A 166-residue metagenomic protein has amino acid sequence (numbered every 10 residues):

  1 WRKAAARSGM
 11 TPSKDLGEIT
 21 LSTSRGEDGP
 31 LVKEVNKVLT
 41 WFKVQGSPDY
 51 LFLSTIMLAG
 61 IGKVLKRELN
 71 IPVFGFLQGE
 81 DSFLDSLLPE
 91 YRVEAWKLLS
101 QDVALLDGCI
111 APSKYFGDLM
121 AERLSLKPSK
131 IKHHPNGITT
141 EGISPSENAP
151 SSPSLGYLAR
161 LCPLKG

Functional and structural regions predicted by a protein language model:
W1-Y50: Conserved nucleotide-sugar donor-binding subdomain of glycosyltransferases
G26, A59-G60, F76-R92, L105: A short, histidine- and acid-enriched strand-loop-helix "catalytic/donor-clamping" loop that lines the nucleotide-sugar
L39-K43, R67, Y91-C109: Membrane-proximal helix-turn-helix segments that form the acceptor-binding/catalytic region of lipid-linked
Y50-F52, L65-F83: Active-site proximal beta-strand in glycosyltransferases
S54-L58: Short His-centered aromatic/hydrophobic patch
Y115, G137: Carbohydrate-associated surface elements
L119, K165-G166: Active-site helix-initiating loop/hinge in glycosyltransferases
A149-K165: Conserved donor-binding/catalytic core segment of Leloir-type glycosyltransferases
